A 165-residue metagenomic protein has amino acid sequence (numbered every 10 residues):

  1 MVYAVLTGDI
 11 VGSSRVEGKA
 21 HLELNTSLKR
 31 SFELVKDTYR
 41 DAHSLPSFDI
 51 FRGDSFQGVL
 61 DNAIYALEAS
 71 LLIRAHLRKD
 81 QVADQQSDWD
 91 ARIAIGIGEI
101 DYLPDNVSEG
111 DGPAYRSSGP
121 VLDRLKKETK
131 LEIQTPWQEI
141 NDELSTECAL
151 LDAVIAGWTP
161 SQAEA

Functional and structural regions predicted by a protein language model:
M1-A165: Regulatory and interdomain segments flanking nucleotide-handling catalytic cores in signaling/defense enzymes
